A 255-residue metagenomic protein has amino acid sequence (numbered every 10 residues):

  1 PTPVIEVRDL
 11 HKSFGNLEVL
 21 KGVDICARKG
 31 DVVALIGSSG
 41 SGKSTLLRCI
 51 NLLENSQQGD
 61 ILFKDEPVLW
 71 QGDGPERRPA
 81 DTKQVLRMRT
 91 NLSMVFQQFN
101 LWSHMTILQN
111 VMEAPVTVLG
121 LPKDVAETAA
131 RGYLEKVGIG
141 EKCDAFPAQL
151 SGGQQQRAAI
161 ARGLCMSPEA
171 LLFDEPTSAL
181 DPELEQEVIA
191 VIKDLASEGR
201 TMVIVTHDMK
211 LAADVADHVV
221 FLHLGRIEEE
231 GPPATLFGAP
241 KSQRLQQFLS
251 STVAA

Functional and structural regions predicted by a protein language model:
I36-S38: The feature captures the beta-strand-to-loop junction immediately N-terminal to the Walker
A145-A148, M166, E198: Conserved signature/switch motifs of ABC ATPase nucleotide-binding domains
L171-D174: Catalytic Walker B motif of ABC-type/P-loop ATPase nucleotide-binding domains
P182-L184: Helix N-cap at the start of a conserved alpha-helix in ABC-type nucleotide-binding domains
A212-D214: A short, surface-exposed alpha-helical micro-motif characterized by mixed small hydrophobic and charged/polar residues
E230-G231: ABC ATPase "signature
